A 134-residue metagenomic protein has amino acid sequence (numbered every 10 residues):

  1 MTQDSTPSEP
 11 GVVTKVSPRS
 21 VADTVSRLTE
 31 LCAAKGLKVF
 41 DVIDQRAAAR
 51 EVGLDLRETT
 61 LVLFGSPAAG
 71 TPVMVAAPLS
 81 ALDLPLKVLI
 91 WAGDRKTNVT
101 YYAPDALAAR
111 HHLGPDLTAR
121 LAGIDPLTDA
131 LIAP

Functional and structural regions predicted by a protein language model:
M1-G36: Terminal, regulation- and interaction-focused segments at domain boundaries
V25, P72, A109-H111: Short acidic, gly/pro-rich beta-turn/loop elements at beta-sheet edges and active-site/ligand-binding grooves
L31, F40-L89: Compact, glycine-rich, soluble single-domain proteins
T59-T60, S66, A109-R110, D116-L117: Short leucine-rich amphipathic alpha-helices used at interfaces
K87-H111: Beta-strand/loop substructures that line and gate deep hydrophobic ligand-binding cavities in soluble
R110-P134: Well-ordered alpha/beta subsegment
